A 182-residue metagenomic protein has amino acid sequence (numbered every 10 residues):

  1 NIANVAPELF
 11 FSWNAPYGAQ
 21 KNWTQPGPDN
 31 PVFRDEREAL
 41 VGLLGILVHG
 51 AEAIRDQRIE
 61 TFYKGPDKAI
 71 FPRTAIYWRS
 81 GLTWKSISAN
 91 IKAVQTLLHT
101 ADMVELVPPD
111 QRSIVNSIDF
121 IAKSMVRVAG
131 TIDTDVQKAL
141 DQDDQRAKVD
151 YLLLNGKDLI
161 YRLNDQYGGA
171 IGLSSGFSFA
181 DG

Functional and structural regions predicted by a protein language model:
N1-G182: Mature extracytoplasmic or organellar-lumen-exposed domains after removal of signal/transit peptides
